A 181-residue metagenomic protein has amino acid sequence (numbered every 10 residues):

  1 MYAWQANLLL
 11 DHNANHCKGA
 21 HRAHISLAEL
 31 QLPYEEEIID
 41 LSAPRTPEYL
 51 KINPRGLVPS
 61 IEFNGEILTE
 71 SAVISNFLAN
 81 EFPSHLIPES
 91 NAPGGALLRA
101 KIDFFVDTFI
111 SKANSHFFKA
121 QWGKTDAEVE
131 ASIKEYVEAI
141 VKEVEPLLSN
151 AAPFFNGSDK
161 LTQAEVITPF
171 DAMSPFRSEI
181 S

Functional and structural regions predicted by a protein language model:
M1-K142, P146-N150: GST-like domain detector, emphasizing the conserved glutathione-binding G-site in the N-terminal thioredoxin-like
N156-S181: GST superfamily/GST-like fold recognition
